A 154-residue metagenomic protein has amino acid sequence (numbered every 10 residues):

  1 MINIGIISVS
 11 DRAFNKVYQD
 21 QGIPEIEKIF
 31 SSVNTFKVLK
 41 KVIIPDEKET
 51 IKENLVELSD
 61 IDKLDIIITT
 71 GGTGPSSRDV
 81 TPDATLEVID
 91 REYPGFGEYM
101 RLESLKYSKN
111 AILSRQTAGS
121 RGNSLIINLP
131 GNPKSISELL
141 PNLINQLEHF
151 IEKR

Functional and structural regions predicted by a protein language model:
M1-D46: Glycine-rich phosphate/diphosphate-binding loop of Rossmann-like nucleotide-binding domains
M1-I2, D62-L64, R121-S124: Short coil/turn connectors at secondary-structure junctions
D11-R12, G71-P75, G131-K134: Short glycine-rich anion-binding loops that position phosphate/pyrophosphate groups of nucleotides and phosphorylated
V17-Q21, E53, V80, E138 (+1 more regions): Generic recognition of short, well-ordered alpha-helical segments
Y18, E47-T50, K109-N110: A general structural motif
L39-T69, G74-E92: N-terminal small/polar loop signature for handling phosphorylated ligands or for N-terminal nucleophile
T81-R154: Proline/glycine-rich low-complexity loops and linkers
